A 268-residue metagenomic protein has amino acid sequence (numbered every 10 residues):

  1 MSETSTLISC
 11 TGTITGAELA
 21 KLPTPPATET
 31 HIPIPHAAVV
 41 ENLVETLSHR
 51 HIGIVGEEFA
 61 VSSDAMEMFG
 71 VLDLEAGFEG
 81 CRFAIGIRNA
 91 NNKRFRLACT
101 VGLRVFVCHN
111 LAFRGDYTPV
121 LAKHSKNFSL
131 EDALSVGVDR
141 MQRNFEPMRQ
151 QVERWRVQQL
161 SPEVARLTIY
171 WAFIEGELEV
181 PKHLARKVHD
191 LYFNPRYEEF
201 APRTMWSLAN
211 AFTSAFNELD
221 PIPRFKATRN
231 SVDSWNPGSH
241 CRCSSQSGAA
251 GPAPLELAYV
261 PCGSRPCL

Functional and structural regions predicted by a protein language model:
M1-E67: N-terminal low-complexity, intrinsically disordered segments
M1-T4, A76-L268: Intrinsically disordered, low-complexity regions enriched in serine/threonine
